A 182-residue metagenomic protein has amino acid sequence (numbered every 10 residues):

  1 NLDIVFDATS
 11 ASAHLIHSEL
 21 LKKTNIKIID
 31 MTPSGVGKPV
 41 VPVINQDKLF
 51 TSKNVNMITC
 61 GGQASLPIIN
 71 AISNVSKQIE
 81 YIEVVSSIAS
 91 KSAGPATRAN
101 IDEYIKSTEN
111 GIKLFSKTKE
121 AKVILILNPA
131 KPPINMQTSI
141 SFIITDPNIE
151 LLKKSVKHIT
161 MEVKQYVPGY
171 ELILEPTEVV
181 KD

Functional and structural regions predicted by a protein language model:
N1-V85: N-terminal Rossmann-like NAD(P) cofactor-binding subdomain of oxidoreductases, focused on the glycine-rich
F6-L20, Q46-T59, G94-E109, L152-Y170: Charged, low-complexity, helix/coiled-coil-prone segments
S12, S90, D146-N148: Residues that cap or initiate secondary-structure elements
E19, V40-P42, I68-A71, K77 (+4 more regions): General "foldedness" signal
S34, S90, L127-P129: Short, solvent-exposed coil/turn elements at secondary-structure transition points
V40-D47, Q63-I72, S92-P95, K117-I124 (+2 more regions): Low-complexity, flexible helical/coil segments
N56-E120: Conserved anion/nucleotide-ligand pocket segment
D102-D182: C-terminal substrate-binding/catalytic lobe of Rossmann-fold NAD(P)-dependent oxidoreductases
